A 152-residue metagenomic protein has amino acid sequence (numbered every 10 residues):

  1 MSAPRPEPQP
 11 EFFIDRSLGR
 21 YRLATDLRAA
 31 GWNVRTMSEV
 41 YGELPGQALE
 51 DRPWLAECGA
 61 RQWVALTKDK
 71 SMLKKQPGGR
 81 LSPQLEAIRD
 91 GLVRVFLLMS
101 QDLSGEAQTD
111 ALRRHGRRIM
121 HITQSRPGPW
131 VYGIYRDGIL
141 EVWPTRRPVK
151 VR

Functional and structural regions predicted by a protein language model:
S2-A3, R118-R152: Charged phosphate-binding loop/patch that engages nucleotide di/tri-phosphates or the phosphate backbone of nucleic
P6, P10, N33-R35, E57 (+1 more regions): N-terminal intrinsically disordered, cationic/polar leader segments that include organellar targeting peptides
P8-R28, W32: Conserved N-terminal substructure of TIR/SEFIR domains
T25-R28, G78-I88, A111-H115: Short, aromatic/basic amphipathic alpha-helical patches
N33-L44: A short beta-strand-loop structural module common to alpha/beta enzyme folds
V34, A65, L92-V95: Hydrophobic beta-strand scaffold residues
D51, C58, Q62-Q84: Acidic, metal-binding active-site segment of PIN/NYN-like and related structure-specific nucleases
I88-I122: Ser/Thr/Gly-rich flexible loops in soluble cytosolic domains mediating phosphotransfer, phosphorylation
